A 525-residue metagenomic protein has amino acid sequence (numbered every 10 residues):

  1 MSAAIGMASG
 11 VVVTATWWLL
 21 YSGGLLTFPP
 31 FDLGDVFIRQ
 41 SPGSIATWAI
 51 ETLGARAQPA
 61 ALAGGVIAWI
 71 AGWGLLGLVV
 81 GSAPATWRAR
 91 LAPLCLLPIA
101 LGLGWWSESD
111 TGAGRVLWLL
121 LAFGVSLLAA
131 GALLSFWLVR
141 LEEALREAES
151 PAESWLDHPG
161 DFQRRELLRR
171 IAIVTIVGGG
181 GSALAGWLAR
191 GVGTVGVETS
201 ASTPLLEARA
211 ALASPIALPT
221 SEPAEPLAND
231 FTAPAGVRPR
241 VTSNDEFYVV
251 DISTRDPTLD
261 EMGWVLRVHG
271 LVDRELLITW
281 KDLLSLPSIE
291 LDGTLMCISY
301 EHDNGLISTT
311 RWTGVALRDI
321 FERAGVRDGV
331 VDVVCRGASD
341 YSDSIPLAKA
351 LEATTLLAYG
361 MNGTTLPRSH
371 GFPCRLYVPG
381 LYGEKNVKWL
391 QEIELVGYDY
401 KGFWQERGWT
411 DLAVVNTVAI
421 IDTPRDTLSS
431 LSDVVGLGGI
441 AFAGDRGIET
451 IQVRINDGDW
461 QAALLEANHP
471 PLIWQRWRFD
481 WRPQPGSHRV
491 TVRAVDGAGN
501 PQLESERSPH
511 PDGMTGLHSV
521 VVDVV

Functional and structural regions predicted by a protein language model:
M1-I5, S9, A60-G65, A92 (+4 more regions): Alpha-helical transmembrane segments of integral membrane proteins
A4-G24: N-terminal signal-anchor transmembrane alpha helix
G23, T27, I70-G74, A113 (+2 more regions): Structured, non-membrane catalytic/scaffold regions adjacent to prosthetic-group chemistry
T27-L53: Extracytosolic (periplasmic/ER-lumenal) interhelical loops and adjacent juxtamembrane/interface segments of multi-pass
A55, G74-A85, V492: Juxtamembrane helix-break-helix junctions at the cytosolic face of small multi-pass alpha-helical membrane proteins
A57-G77: Hydrophobic alpha-helical transmembrane segments
G81, T86-F162: N-terminal secretory signal peptides
S154-G178: N-terminal secretory signal peptides and thylakoid transit peptides that target proteins across membranes
